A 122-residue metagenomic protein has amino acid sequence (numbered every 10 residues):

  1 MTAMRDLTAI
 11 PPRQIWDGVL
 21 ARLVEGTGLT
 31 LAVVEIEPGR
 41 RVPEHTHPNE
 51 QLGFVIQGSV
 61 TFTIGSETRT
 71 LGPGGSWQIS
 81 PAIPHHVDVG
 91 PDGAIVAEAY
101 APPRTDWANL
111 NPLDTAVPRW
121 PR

Functional and structural regions predicted by a protein language model:
M1-G28, A32, N109-R122: A short, N-terminal "cap"/entry segment at the start of jelly-roll beta-barrel domains of the cupin/DSBH fold
T30, S59-T61, T68, P84 (+1 more regions): Structural motif
A32-T46: Conserved short histidine dyad/triad with adjacent acidic residue
P43, L52, E67-R69: Short, surface-exposed secondary-structure edge patches
N49-V60, G65: Glycine- and acidic-residue-biased ligand/ion/polar-headgroup-sensing regions
S66-P81: Short acidic-glycine-tyrosine-enriched beta hairpin
P81-D106: Ligand-binding loop in jelly-roll beta-barrel domains
